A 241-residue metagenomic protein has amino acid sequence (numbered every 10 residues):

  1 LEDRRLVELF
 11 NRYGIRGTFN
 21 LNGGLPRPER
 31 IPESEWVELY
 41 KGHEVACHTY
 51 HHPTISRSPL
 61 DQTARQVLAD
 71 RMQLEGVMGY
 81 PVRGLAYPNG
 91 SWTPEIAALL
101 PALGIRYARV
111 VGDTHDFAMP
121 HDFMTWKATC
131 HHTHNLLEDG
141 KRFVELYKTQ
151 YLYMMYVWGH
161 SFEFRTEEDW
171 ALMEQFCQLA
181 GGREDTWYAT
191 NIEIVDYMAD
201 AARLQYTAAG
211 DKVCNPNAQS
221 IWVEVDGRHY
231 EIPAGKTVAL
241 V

Functional and structural regions predicted by a protein language model:
L1-R5: Short acidic, Gly/Ser-rich segments with clustered Asp/Glu that frequently serve as metal-coordination loops in enzyme
L6, D70, G140-V144: Generic hydrophobic alpha-helical segments
R12, R27, E75, Y107-D116 (+3 more regions): C-terminal domain-boundary segment and adjacent tail
Y13-R106, G112-C130, Y153-S161: Metal-dependent polysaccharide deacetylase catalytic core of the NodB/CE4 family, i.e., the active-site-bearing domain
I31, S58, N135-E138, E168 (+1 more regions): Short coil/turn linker and secondary-structure boundary residues
L60-R65, L137, E167-W170, E174: Non-membrane alpha-helical structural segments and their capping/turn regions in soluble enzymes
H131-L146: A Trp-anchored, charged/polar loop motif used as the substrate-binding/catalytic surface of acyl/ester-handling
